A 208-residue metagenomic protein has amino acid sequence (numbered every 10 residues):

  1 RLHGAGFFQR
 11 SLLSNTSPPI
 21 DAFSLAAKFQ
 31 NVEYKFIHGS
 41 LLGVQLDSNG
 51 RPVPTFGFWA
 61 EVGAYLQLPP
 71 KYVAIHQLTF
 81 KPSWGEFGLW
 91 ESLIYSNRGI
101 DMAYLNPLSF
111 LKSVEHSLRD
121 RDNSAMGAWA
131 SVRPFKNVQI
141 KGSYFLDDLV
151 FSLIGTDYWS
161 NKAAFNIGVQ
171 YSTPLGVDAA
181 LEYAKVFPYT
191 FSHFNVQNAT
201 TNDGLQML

Functional and structural regions predicted by a protein language model:
G4: Glycine/charged-rich beta-loop-alpha catalytic/anionic-binding loops adjacent to active sites
F7-Q9, S14-S17, D21-M207: Signature for the C-terminal beta-barrel architecture of outer-membrane proteins
